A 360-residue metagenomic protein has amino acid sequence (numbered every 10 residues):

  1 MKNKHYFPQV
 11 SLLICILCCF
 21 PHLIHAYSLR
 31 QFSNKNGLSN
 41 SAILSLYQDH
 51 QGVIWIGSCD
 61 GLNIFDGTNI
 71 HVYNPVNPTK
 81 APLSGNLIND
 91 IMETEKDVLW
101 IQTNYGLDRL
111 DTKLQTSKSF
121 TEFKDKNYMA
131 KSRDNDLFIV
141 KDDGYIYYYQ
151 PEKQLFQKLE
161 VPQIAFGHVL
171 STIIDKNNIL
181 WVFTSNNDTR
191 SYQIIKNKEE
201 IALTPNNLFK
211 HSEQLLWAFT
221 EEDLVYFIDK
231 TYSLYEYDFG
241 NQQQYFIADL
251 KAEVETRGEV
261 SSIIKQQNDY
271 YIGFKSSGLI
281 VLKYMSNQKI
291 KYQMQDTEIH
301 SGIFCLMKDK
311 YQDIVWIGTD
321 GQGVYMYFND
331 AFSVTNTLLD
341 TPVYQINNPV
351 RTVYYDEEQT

Functional and structural regions predicted by a protein language model:
M1-T360: Carboxylate-rich, polar loop motifs that coordinate divalent cations or form catalytic acidic clusters
